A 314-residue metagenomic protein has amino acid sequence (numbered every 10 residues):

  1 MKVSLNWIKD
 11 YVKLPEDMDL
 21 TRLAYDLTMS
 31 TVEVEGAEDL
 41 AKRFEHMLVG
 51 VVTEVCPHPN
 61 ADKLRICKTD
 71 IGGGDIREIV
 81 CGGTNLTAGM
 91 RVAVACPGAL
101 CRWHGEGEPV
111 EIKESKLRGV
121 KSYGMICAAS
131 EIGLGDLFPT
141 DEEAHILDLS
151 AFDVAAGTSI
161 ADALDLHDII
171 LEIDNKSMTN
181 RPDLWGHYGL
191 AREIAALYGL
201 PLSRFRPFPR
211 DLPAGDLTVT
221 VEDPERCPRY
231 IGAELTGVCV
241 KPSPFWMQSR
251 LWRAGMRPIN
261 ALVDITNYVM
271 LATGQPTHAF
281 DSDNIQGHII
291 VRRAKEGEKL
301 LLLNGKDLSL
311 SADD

Functional and structural regions predicted by a protein language model:
M1-D211: Phosphate-backbone binding interfaces of nucleic-acid-interacting proteins
S4-L5, Y11-V12, Y25, D39 (+4 more regions): Glycine/proline-enriched, intrinsically flexible loops and inter-domain linkers
I8, S311-D314: Signal/transit-peptide handling
T31-E33, E296-L301: Short Pro/Gly-enriched beta-strand edge/turn motifs at strand-loop
G50, G89, I259, D313-D314: Loop/turn positions that initiate beta-strands
E78-G82, L302-L303, L310-S311: Short amphipathic beta-strand/extended segments with alternating polar/hydrophobic composition
D165, S309-L310: A structural signal for short secondary-structure junctions
D168, Q286, D313: Active-site lining segments that contact anionic ligands and/or coordinate catalytic metals
